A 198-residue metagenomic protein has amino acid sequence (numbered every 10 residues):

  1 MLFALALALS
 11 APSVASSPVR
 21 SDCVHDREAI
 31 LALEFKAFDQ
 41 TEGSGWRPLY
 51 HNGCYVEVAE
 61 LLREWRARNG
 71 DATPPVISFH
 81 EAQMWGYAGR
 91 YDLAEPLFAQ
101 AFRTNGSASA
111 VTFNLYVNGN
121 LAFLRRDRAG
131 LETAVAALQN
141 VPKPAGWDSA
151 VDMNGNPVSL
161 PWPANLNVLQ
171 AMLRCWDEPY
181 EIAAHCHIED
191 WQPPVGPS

Functional and structural regions predicted by a protein language model:
V14-V76, V135-S198: N-terminal alpha-helical interaction modules that lie
A72-T73, S109-V111: Residue signature of alpha-solenoid helical repeat architecture, marking inter-repeat boundaries and helix-start
H80, V117-L124: "A position-specific structural signal for the A-helix of alpha-solenoid helical repeats
